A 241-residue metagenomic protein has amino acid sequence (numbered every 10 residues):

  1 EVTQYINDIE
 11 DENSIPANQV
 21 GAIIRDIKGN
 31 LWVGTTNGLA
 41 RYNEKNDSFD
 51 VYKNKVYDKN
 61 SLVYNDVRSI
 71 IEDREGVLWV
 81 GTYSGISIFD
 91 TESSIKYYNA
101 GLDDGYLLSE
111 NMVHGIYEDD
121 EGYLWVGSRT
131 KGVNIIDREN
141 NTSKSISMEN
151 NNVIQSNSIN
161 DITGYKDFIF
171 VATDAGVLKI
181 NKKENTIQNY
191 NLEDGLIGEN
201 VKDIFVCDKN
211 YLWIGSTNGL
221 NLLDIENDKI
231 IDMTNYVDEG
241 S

Functional and structural regions predicted by a protein language model:
E1-S241: Carboxylate-rich, polar loop motifs that coordinate divalent cations or form catalytic acidic clusters
